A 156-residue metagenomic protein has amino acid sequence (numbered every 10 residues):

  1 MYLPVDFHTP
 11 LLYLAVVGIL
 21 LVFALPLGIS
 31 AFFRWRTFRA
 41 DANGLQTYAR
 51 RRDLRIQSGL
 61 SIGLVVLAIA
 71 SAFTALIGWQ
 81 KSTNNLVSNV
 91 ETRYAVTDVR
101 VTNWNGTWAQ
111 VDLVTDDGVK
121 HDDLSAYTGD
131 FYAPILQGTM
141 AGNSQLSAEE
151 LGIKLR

Functional and structural regions predicted by a protein language model:
M1-G44: Membrane-embedded alpha-helical segments of integral membrane proteins
R34, A95-D98, G152: Short, flexible coil/linker elements and helix-boundary hinge sites characteristic of intrinsically disordered
D41-L54, Y132-G138: Cytoplasmic juxtamembrane regions at transmembrane-helix boundaries
A49-T83: Internal/C-terminal transmembrane anchor helices
R52-D53, T97-T107: Cytosolic juxtamembrane regulatory segments of multi-pass membrane proteins
L76-D98: Alpha-helical transmembrane signal-anchor/signal-peptide segments
T102-R156: Extracytosolic and intramembrane catalytic regions of membrane-associated proteins in envelope/secretory systems
